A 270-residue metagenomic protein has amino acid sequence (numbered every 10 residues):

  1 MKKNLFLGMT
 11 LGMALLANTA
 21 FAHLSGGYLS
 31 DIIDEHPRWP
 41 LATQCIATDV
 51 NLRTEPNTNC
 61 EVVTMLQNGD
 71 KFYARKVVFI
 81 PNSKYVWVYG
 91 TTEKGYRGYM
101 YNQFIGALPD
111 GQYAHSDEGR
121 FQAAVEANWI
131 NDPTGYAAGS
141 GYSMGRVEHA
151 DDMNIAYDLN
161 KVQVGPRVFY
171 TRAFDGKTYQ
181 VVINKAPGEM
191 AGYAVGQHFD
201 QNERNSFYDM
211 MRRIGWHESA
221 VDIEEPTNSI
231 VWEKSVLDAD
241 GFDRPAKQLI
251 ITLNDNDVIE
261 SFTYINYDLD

Functional and structural regions predicted by a protein language model:
M1-M9: Bacterial N-terminal signal peptides that target proteins for export
G8-N18: Bacterial N-terminal signal peptides
H23-P37, Y89-G119, A123: Boundary regions of SH3-family modules and the immediately adjacent low-complexity/disordered segments in eukaryotic
P56-E61: Short alpha-helix capping/helix-loop boundary micro-motifs
V63-Q103: SH3/SH3-like beta-barrel superfamily modules
H115-D175: N-terminal leader/targeting segments
Y170-I230: Long, charged/polar, surface-exposed segments that mediate recognition or autoinhibition
D255-D270: Short, low-complexity, Pro/Ser/Thr/Gly-rich segments in the mature regions of secreted, periplasmic
